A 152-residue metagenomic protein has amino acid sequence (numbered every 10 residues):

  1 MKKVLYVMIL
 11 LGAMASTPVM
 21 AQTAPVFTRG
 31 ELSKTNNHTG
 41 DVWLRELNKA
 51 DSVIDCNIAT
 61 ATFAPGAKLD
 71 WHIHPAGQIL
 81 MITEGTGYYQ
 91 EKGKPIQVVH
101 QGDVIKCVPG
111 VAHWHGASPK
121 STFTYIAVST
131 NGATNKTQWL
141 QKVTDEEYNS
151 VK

Functional and structural regions predicted by a protein language model:
M1-V4: Positively charged n-region of N-terminal signal peptides that target proteins for export
V7-S16: Bacterial N-terminal signal peptides
T17-D55, K136-K152: A short, N-terminal "cap"/entry segment at the start of jelly-roll beta-barrel domains of the cupin/DSBH fold
T60-A64, I73-Y89, V128-T130: Short, conserved beta-strand element in jelly-roll/cupin
Y88, P109-K136: Ligand-binding loop in jelly-roll beta-barrel domains
G93-G110: Short acidic-glycine-tyrosine-enriched beta hairpin
